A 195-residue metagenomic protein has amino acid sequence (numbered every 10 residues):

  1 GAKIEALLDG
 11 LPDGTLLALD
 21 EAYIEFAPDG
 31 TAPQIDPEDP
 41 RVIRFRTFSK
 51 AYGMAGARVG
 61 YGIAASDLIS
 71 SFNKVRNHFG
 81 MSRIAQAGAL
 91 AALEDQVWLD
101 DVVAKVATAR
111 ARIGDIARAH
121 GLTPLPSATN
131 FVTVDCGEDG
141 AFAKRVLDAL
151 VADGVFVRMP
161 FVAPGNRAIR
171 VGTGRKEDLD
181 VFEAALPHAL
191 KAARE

Functional and structural regions predicted by a protein language model:
G1-L17, E21-M54: Active-site pre-lysine segment of PLP-dependent enzymes
L16, T123, F156: Residue-level detector of anion-binding/catalytic polar loops
A27, A65, E94, G137-E138 (+1 more regions): Residue-level recognition of strand-loop junctions within catalytic nucleotide-signaling folds
R41-R118, L122-L125: PLP-dependent aminotransferase class I/II
G56, A128, P164-R167: Short acidic/glycine-enriched loop/turn segments that link adjacent beta-strands
A107, A119-D153, I169, T173: Conserved PLP-binding catalytic core of the aspartate aminotransferase-like
R145, A149-D153, R158, V162-E195: PLP-dependent enzyme catalytic core of the Aspartate aminotransferase-like
